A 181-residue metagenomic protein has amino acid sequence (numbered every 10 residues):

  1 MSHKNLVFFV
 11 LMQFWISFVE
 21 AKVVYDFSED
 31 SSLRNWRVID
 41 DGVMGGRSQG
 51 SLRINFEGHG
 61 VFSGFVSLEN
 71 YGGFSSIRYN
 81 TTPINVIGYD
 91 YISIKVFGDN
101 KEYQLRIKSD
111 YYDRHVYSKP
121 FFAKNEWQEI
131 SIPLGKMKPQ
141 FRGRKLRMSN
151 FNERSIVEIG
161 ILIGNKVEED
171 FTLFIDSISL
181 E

Functional and structural regions predicted by a protein language model:
M1-V7: Bacterial N-terminal signal peptides that target proteins for export
V7-F8, Q128: Intrinsically disordered, low-complexity repeat segments enriched in small/polar residues
F9-W15: Bacterial N-terminal signal peptides
F18-E181: Beta-rich carbohydrate-recognition modules and glycan-binding surfaces
